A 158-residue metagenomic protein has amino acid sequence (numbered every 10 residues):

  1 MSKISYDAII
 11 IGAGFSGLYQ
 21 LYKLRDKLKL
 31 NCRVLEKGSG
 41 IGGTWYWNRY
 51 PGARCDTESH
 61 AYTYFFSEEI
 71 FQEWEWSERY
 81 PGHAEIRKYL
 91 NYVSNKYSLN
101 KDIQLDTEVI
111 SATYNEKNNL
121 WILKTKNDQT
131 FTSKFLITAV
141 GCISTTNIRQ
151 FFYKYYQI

Functional and structural regions predicted by a protein language model:
K3-V34: N-terminal Rossmann-like FAD-binding beta1-loop-alpha1 element of flavoenzymes
L21-K23, Y46-W47, I148-F152: Short amphipathic alpha-helical segments
V34-G43, T132-V140: Carboxylate/His-rich catalytic cores and anion/metal-binding grooves
S39, Y46-Y89: Glycine-rich active-site loop/strand segments that organize a redox cofactor
G40-I41, S67, A112, T145: Active-site loop signature of alpha/beta-hydrolase-fold enzymes
W76-S144: Feature captures the FAD/FMN-dependent oxidoreductase FAD-binding
L136, V140-I158: Glycine-rich beta-alpha-beta "Rossmann" dinucleotide-binding loop(s) and their flanking helix/strand
